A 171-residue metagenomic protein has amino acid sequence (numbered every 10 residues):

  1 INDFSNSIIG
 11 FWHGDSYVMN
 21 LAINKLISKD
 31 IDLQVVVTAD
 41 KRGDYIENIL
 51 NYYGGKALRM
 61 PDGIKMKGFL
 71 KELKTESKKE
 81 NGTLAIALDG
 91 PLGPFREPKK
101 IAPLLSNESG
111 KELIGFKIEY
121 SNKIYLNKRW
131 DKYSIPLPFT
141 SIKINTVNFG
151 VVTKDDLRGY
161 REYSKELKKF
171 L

Functional and structural regions predicted by a protein language model:
S5-I8, L73-E108, S141-V151: Conserved Motif II region of HX4D acyltransferases
N6-G63, S109-G110, I124-Y125: Catalytic core of membrane glycerolipid acyltransferases/transacylases, capturing the structured, soluble-facing
K41, I64-M66, P91-E97: Acidic, metal-coordinating catalytic cores used for nucleic-acid/nucleotide bond scission and strand-transfer chemistry
G43-E47, G68-S77: Short, charged beta->alpha transition segments
M60, A87, G115-I118: Generic beta-sheet signal
E97-L157: A cross-family acyltransferase "interaction/gating" segment
Y163-L171: Charged phosphate-binding loop/patch that engages nucleotide di/tri-phosphates or the phosphate backbone of nucleic
